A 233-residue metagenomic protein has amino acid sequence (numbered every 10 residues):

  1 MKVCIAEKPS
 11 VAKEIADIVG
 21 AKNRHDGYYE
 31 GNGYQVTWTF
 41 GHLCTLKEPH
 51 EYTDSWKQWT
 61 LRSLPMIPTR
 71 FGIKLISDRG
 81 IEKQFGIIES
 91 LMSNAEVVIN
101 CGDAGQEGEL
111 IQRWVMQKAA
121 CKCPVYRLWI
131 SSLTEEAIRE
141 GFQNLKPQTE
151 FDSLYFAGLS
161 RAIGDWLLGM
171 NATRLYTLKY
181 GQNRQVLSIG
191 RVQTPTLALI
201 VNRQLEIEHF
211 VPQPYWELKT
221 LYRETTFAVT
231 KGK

Functional and structural regions predicted by a protein language model:
M1-W166, M170, Y176, G232: Intrinsically disordered, low-complexity regulatory segments
A6, R161, D165-G232: Prokaryote-biased recognition of long, low-complexity C-terminal linker/tail segments that are poorly structured
